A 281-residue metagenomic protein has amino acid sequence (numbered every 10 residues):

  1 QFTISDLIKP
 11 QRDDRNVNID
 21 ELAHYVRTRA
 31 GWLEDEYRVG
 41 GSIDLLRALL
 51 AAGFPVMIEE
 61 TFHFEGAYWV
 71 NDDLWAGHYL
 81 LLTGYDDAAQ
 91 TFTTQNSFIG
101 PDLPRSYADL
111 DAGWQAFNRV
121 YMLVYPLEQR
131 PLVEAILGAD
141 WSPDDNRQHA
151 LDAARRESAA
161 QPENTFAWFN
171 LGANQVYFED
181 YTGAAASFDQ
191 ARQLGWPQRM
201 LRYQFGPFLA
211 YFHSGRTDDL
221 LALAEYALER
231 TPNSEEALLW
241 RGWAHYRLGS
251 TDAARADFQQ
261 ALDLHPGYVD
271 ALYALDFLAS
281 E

Functional and structural regions predicted by a protein language model:
Q1-L45, A51-A52, F117-W141, N174 (+1 more regions): Cysteine-nucleophile protease catalytic domains, especially the papain-like/related folds used in DUB/UBL proteases
G41-Q95: Active-site-adjacent substructure of cysteine-protease-like catalytic cores
W69, D73-L74, T83-V176, G183: Noncatalytic regulatory segments and standalone regulatory/sensor domains
G172-T182, D189-W243: Alpha-helical adaptor scaffolds
Y177, H213, R247, F277-E281: Register position in tetratricopeptide repeats
R255-E281: Terminal, low-structured helical/coil segments at or just beyond the last alpha-helical repeat
